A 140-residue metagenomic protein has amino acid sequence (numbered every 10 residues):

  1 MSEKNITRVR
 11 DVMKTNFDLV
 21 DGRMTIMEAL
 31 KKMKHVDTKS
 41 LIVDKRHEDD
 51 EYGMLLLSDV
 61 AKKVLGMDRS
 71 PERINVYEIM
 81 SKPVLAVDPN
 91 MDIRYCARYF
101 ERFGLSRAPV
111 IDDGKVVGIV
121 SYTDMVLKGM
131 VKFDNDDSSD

Functional and structural regions predicted by a protein language model:
M1-D140: Tandem CBS (Cystathionine beta-synthase) repeat/Bateman regulatory domains
